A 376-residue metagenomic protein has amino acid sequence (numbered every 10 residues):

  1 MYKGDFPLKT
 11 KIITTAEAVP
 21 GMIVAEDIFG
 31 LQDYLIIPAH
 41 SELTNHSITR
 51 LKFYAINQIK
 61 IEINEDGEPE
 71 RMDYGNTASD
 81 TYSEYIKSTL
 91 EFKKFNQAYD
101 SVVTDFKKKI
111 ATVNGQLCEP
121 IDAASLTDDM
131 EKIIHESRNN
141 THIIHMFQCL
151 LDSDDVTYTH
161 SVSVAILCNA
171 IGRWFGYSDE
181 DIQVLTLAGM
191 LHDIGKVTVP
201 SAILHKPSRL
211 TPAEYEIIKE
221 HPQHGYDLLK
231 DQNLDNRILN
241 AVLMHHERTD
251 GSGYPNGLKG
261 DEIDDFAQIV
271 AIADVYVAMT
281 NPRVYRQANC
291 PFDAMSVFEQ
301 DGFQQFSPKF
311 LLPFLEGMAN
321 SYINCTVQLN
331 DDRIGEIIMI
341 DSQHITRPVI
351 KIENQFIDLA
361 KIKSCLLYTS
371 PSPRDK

Functional and structural regions predicted by a protein language model:
Y2-D122, H344, Q355-D358, K363-L366: Membrane-cytosol interface segments
A25-I28, N324-L329: A short beta-strand micro-motif
G75-K219, L229-N233, R237: Acidic/His-rich, divalent-metal-binding segments that scaffold phosphate/diphosphate chemistry
V164, V184-T198, Y215-L311, N320-Y322 (+2 more regions): Alpha-helical scaffolding flanking metal-ion-dependent phosphate/phosphodiester catalytic sites
I334-D341: Short beta-strand-centered aromatic/proline hotspots
I350-I352: SH3/SH3-like beta-barrel fold
Y368-K376: Single conserved hydrophobic/aromatic residue that forms the stacking wall/gate of nucleotide- or nucleobase-binding
